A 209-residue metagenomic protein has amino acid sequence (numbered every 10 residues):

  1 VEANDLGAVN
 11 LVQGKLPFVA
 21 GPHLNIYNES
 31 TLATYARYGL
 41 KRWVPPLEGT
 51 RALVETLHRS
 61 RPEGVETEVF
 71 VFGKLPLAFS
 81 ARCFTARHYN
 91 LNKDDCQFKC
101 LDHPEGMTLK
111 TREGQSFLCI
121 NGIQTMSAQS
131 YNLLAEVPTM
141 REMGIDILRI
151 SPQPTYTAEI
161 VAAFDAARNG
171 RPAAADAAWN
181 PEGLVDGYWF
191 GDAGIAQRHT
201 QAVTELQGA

Functional and structural regions predicted by a protein language model:
V1-I26, S30, V44-A209: Active-site pocket-lining/capping segments in soluble small-molecule metabolic enzymes
A36-R37, R141: Non-catalytic positions within long, well-ordered alpha-helices that form the structural scaffold/packing of enzyme
L40: Residues lining hydrophobic/aromatic ligand-binding pockets adjacent to catalytic sites
